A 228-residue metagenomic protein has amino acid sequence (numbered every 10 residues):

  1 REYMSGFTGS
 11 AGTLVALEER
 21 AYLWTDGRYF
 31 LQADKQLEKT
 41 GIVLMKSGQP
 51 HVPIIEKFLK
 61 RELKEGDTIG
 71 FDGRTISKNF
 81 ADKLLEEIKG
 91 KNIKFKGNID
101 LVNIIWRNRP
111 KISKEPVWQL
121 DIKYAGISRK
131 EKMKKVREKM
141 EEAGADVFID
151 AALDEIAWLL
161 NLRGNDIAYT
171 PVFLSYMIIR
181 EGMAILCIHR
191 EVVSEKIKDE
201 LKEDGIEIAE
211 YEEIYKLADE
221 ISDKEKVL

Functional and structural regions predicted by a protein language model:
R1-E65, I76, F80-I221: N-terminal accessory/capping or targeting/presequence segment of soluble
I69: Ligand-binding face of N-terminal immunoglobulin V-set domains in extracellular IgSF glycoproteins
E225-L228: Short, intrinsically disordered, charge-balanced linker/junction segments flanking boundaries in proteins
